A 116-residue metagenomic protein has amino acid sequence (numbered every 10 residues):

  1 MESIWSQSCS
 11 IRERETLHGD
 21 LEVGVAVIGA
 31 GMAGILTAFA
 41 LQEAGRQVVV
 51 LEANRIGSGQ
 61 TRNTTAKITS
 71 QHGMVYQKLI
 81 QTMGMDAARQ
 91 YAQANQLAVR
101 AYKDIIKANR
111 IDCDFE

Functional and structural regions predicted by a protein language model:
M1-V25, E43: Extreme N-terminal leader/targeting segments of oxidoreductases
H18-D20, Q60-T61, C113-E116: Solvent-exposed alpha-helices and their adjacent loops that cap or buttress functional pockets in soluble metabolic
L21-V50: N-terminal Rossmann-like FAD-binding beta1-loop-alpha1 element of flavoenzymes
E52-N54, E116: Beta-strand segments within the central parallel beta-sheet cores of soluble alpha/beta enzyme folds
N54-Y91: Conserved N-terminal glycine-rich FAD pyrophosphate-binding loop of Rossmann-like flavoproteins
L79-E116: Rossmann-like flavin
